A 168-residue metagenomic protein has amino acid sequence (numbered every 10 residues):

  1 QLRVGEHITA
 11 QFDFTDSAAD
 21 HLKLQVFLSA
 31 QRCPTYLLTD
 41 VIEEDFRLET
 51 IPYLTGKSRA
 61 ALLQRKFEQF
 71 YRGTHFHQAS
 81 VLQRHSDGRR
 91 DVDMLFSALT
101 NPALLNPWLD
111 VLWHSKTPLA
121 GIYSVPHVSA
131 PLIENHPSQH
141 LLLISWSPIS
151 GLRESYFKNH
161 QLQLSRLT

Functional and structural regions predicted by a protein language model:
Q1-D16, F27-R32, R84, R89-T168: Small-residue (GG/TT-enriched) beta-loop-alpha framework at ligand/catalytic clefts
T9, H21-Q25, A60, G73: Intrinsically disordered, low-complexity regions
T15-F27, L48-I51: Post-signal peptide N-terminal segment of secreted/secretory-pathway proteins
S17-H21, G56-A60, Q64, N101 (+1 more regions): Generic alpha-helical secondary structure
A18, A30-Y36, R72: Phosphate- and other anionic-substrate recognition elements at nucleic-acid/protein interfaces
L24-F27, K66-Q69, V111: Amphipathic alpha-helical regulatory segments at dimerization interfaces that relay allosteric signals between sensory
Y36-T39, L142: Short, well-ordered secondary-structure micro-motifs within conserved domains or adaptor modules
T39-A98: Internal amphipathic helical hairpin motif
